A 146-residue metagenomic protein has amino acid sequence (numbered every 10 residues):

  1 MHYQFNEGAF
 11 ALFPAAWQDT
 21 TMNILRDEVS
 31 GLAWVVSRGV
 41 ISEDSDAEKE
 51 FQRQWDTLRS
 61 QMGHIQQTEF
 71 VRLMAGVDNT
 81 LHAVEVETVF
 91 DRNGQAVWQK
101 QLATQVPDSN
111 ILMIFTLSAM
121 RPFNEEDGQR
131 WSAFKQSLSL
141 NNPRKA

Functional and structural regions predicted by a protein language model:
M1-W98, V106-A146: N-terminal targeting sequences that direct proteins away from the cytosol to non-cytosolic compartments
